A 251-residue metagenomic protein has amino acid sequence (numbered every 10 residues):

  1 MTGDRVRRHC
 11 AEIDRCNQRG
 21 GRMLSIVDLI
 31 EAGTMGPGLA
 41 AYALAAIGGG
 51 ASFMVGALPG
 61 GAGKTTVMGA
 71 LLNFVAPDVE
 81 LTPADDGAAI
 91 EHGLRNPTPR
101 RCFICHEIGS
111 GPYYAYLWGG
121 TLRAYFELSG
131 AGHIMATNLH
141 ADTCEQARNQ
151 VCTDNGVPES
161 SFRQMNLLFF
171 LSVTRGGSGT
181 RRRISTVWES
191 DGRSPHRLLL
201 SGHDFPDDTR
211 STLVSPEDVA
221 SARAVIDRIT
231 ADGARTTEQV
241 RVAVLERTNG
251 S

Functional and structural regions predicted by a protein language model:
M1, H9-Q18, D191-S251: NTP-binding/hydrolysis catalytic cores, primarily Walker-type P-loop NTPases
M1-S52: P-loop NTP-binding catalytic core
S25, T143-C144, T236: Alpha-helix N-cap recognition
I30, T34, L44-G48, L72 (+6 more regions): Signal for well-folded cores of large energy- and translation-related assemblies
I47-G61, T66-V173: Switch/coupling sub-region of P-loop NTPases
R123-S129, I184-S194: A short, gly/pro- and small-residue-rich
R163-N166, G176-T186: Conserved AAA+ ATPase core "coupling" helix
F169-R175, W188-G192: Glycine-rich beta-alpha junction loops
